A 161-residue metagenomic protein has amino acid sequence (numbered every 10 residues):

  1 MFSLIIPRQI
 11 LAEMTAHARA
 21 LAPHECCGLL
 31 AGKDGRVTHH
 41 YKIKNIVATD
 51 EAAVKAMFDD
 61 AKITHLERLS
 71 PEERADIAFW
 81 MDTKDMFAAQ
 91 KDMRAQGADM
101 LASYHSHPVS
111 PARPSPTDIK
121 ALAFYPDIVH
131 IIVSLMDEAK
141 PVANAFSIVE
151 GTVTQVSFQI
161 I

Functional and structural regions predicted by a protein language model:
M1-M100, V109-I161: Conserved beta-strand-loop surface patch within small alpha/beta domains used for substrate/adaptor or ligand engagement
A102-Y104: Conserved catalytic cores of phosphodiester-cleaving nucleases, focusing on short active-site segments
